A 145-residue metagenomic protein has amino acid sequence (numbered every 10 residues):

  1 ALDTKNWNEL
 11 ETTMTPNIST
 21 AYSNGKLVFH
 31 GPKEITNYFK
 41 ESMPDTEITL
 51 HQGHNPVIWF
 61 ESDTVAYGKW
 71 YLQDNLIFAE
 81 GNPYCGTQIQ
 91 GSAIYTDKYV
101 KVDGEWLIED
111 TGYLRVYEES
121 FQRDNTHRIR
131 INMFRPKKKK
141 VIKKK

Functional and structural regions predicted by a protein language model:
W7-N75: A solvent-exposed, acidic/Ser-Thr-rich amphipathic alpha-helical stretch
P44-K145: A beta-strand edge to alpha-helix "cap/lid" segment located at domain peripheries
